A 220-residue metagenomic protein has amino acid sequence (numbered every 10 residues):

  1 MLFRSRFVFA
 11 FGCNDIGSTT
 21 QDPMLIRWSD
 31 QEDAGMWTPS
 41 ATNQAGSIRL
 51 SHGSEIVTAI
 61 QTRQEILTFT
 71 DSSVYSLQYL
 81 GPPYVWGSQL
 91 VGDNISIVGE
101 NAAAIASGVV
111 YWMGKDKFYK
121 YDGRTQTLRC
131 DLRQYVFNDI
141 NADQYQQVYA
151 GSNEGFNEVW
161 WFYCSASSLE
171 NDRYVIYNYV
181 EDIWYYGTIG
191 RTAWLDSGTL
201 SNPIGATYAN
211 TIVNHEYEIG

Functional and structural regions predicted by a protein language model:
F7, D15, S51-G220: Beta-sheet-dominated scaffold domains
G17-T20: Intrinsic low-complexity, repeat-rich intrinsically disordered segments enriched in small/flexible residues
D22-A34, R173-E181: Beta-propeller blade signature
I26, W37, I56-V57: A broad "ordered helical/assembly scaffold" signature
E32-I48: A short, charged helix-loop
